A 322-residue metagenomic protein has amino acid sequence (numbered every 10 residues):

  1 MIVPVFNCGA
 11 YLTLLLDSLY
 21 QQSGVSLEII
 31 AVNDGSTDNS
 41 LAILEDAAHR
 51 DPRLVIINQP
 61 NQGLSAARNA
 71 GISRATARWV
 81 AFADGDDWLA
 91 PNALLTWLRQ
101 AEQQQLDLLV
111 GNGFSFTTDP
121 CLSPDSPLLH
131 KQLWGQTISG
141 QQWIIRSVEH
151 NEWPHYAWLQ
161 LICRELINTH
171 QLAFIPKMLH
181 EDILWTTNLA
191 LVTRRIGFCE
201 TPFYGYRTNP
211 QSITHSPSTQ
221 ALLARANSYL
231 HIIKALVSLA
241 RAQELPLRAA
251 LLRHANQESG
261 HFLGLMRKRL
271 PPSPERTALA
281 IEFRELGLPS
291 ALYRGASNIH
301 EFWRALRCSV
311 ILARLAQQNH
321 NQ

Functional and structural regions predicted by a protein language model:
N7-Q21, I43: Short, well-formed alpha-helical segments that are part of the catalytic scaffolds of diverse glycosyltransferases
L16, Y20-A31, N39, D51-V55: Short loop->beta transition adjacent to catalytic acidic/histidine clusters or analogous donor-positioning motifs
L19, D34-G35, Q62, G85: Conserved short acidic donor-positioning loop in nucleotide-sugar-dependent glycosyltransferases
N33-I43, P60: A conserved acidic beta->alpha catalytic loop
L64, G85-G197, Y204-L223: Donor-binding/catalytic cores of nucleotide-activated saccharide and glycerol-phosphate transferases/polymerases
V80: Short aromatic/hydrophobic "clamp" motif used to bind/position activated sugar donors
P202-P210, S216-L245, H261-G264, K268-P289: Catalytic core of nucleotide-sugar-dependent glycosyltransferases
M266-Q322: Membrane-interface aromatic/basic loop that binds lipid-linked glycans or pyrophosphate carriers, typified by
